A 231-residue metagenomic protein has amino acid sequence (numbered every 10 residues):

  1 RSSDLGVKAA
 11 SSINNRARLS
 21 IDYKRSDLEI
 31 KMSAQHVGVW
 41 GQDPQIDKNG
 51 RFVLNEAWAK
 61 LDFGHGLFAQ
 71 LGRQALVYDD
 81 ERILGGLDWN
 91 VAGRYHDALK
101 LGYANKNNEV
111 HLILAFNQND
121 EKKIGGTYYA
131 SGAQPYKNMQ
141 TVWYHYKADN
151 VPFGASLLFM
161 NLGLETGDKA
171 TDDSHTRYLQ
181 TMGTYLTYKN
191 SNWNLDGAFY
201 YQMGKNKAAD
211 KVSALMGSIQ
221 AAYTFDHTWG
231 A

Functional and structural regions predicted by a protein language model:
R1-L76, L99-I113, K147-D149, Y178-Q180 (+2 more regions): Beta-barrel outer-membrane channel/assembly domains of diderm bacteria
D4-V7, Q42-I46, I83-D88, I124-G132 (+2 more regions): Extracellular loop and loop/strand-boundary signature of outer-membrane beta-barrel proteins
V37, I83-L84, N117, K122 (+1 more regions): Single-residue recognition of alpha-helix boundary sites
V91: A short alpha->loop->secondary-structure connector
Y103, N107-G197: Internal metal/ion-chelating core segments
